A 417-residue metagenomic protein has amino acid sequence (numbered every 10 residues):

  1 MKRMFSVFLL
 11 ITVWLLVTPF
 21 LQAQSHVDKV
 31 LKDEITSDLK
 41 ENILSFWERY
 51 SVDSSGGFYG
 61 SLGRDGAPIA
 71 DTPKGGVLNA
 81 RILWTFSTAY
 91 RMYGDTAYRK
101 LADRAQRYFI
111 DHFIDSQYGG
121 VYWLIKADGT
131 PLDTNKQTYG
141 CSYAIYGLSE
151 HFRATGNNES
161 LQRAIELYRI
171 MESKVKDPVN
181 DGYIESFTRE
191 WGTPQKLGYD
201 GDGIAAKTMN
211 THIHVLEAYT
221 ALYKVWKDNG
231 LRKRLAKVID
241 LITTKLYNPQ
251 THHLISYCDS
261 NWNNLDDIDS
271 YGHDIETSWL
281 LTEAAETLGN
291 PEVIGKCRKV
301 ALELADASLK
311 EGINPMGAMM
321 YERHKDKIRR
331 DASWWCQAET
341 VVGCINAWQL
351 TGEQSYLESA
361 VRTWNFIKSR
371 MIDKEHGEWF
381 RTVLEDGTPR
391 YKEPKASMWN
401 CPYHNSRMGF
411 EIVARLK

Functional and structural regions predicted by a protein language model:
M1-H26: Bacterial Sec-dependent N-terminal signal peptides
Q24-K417: Glycan-recognition and catalytic cores of secretory/periplasmic carbohydrate-active enzymes
